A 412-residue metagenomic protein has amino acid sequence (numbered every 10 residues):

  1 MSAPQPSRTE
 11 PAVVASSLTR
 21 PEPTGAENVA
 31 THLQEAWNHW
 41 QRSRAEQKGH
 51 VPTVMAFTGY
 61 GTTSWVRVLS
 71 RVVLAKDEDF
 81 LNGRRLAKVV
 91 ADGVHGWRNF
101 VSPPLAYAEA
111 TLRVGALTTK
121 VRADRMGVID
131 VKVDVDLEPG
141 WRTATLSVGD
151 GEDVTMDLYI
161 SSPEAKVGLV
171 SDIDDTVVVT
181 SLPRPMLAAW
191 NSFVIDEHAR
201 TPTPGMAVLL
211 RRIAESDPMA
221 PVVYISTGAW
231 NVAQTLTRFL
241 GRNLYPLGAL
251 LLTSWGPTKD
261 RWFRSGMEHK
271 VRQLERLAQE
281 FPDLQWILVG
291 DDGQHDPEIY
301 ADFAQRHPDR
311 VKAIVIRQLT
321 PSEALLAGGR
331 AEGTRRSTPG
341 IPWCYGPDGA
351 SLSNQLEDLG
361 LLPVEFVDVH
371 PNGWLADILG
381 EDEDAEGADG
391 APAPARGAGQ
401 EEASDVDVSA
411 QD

Functional and structural regions predicted by a protein language model:
M1-D157, S161, G349-D412: Intrinsically disordered, serine/threonine/proline
S2-T24, N28, G228-D412: C-terminal cap/substrate-recognition subdomain and adjoining C-terminal extension of metal-dependent phosphatase-like
A12-T53, G59-T62, V68, P104 (+2 more regions): Alpha-helical substrate-recognition element adjacent to the catalytic core
A75, T180, R211, Q279 (+1 more regions): Residue-level marker of positions within ordered structural domains that often coincide with functionally constrained
D79, G140, V167, T180 (+1 more regions): Intrinsically disordered, low-complexity acidic/polar segments
Y107, W141, E164-K166, M219 (+3 more regions): A general structural motif
